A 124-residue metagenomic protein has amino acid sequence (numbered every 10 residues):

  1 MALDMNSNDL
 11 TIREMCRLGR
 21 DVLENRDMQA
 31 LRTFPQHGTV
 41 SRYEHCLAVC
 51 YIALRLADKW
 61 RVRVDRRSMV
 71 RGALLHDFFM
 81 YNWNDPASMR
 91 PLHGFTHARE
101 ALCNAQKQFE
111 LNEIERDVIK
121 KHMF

Functional and structural regions predicted by a protein language model:
M1-F124: Metal-dependent phosphohydrolase cores
